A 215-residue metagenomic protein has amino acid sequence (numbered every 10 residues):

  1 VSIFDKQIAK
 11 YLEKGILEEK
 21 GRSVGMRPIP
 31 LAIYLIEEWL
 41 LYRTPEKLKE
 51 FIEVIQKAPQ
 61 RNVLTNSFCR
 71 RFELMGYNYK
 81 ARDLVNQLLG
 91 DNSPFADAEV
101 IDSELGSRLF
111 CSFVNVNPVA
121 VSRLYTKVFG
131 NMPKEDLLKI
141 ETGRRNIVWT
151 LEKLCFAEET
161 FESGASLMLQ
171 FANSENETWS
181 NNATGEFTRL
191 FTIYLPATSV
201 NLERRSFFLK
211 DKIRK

Functional and structural regions predicted by a protein language model:
V1-E159, L169, N181: C-terminal leucine-rich, beta-strand-based interaction scaffolds used for sensing/assembly
T44-P45, V200-S206: HEAT/HEAT-like alpha-solenoid repeats
V121, Y194-L202: Flexible loop/turn segments at the boundaries of HEAT repeats in alpha-solenoid HEAT proteins
P133-D136, S174, L190: Basic, amphipathic N-terminal segments
L167, N181-T184, V200: Extended, low-complexity, amphipathic alpha-helical coiled-coil/linker regions that act as scaffolds and localization
F187-L195: Hydrophobic residues within the alpha-helices of tandem HEAT/HEAT-like
